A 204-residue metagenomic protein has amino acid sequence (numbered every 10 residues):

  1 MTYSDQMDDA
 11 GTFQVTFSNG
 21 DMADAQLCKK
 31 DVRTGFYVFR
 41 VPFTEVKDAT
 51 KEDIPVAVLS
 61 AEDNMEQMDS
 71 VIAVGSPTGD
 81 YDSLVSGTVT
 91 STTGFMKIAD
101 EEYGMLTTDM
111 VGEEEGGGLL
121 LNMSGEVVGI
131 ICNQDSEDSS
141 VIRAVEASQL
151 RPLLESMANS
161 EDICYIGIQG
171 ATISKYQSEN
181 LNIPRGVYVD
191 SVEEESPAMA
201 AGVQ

Functional and structural regions predicted by a protein language model:
M1-D80, E114, S136-S139: Conserved active-site neighborhood of the chymotrypsin/trypsin-like protease fold
M1-S4, N64-P77, D109, G116-E137 (+3 more regions): Active-site-proximal beta-strands of protease catalytic cores
M7-D9, K30-G35, T90-A99, S174-K175: Short, conserved beta-turn/loop elements at beta-strand boundaries and strand-helix junctions
A25, V127-R185: C-terminal cap/linker of serine protease catalytic domains
Q26-K29, T90, A171, D190: Conserved positions in beta-strands of structured domains
F43-V56, S83-R143, I183-S191: Active-site region of chymotrypsin-like
E114-G118, S174-E179, E193-Q204: PDZ/PDZ-like domain micro-motif
